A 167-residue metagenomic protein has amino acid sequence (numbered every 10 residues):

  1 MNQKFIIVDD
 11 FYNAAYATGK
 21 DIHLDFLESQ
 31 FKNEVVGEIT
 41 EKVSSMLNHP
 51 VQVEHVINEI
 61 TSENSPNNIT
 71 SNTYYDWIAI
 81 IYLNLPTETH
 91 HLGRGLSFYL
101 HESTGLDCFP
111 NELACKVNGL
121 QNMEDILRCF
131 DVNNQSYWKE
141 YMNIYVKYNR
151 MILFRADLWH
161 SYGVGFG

Functional and structural regions predicted by a protein language model:
M1-T70, L92-L96, E102, N111-A114: Non-heme Fe(II)/2-oxoglutarate
E63-G167: Catalytic core of non-heme Fe(II) oxygenases with the double-stranded beta-helix
